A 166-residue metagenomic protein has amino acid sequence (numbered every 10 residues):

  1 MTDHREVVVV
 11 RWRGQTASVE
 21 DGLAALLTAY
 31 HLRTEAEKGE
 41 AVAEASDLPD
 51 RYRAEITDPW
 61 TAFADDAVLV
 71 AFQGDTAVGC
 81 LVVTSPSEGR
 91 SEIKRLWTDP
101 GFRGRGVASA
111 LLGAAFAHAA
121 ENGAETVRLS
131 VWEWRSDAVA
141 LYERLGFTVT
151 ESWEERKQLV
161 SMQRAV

Functional and structural regions predicted by a protein language model:
T2-V10, E125-V166: C-terminal "cap" of GNAT-fold acetyltransferases
H4-K94, D99-P100, L112-A114, H118 (+2 more regions): Acetyl-CoA-dependent GNAT
R103: Glycine-rich ATP-binding loop(s) of histidine-kinase-like ATPases
G106: Conserved G/P- and acidic residue-centered "switch" motifs that form tight phosphate/ATP-binding loops in soluble
